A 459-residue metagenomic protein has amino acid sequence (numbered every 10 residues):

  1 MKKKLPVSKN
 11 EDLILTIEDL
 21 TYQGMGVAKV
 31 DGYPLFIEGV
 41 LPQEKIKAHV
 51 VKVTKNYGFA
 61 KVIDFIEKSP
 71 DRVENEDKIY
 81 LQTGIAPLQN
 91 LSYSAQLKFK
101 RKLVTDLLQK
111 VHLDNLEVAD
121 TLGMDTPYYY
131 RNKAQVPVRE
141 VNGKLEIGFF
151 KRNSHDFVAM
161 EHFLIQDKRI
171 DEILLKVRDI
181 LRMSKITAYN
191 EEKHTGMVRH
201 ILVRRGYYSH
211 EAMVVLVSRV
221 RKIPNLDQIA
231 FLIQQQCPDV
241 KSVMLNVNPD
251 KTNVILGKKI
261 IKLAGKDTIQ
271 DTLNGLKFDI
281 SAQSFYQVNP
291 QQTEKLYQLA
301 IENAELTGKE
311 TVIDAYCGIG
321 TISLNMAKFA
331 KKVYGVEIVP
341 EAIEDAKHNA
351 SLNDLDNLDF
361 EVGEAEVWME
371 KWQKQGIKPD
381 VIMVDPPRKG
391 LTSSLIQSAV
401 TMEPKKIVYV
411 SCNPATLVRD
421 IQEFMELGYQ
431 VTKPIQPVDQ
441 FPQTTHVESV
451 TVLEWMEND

Functional and structural regions predicted by a protein language model:
M1-I79, D114, D359-F360: Terminal RNA-binding accessory module
K2-I14, Y22-G24, R221, N225-D459: Rossmann-like S-adenosyl-L-methionine
G26-D31, G148-R152, V215-V217, A346: Short, acidic/hydrophobic/Gly-rich beta-strand patch recurrent on exposed beta strands that often constitutes part
I66-E74, Q82-A188: Extended interfacial segments that mediate partner engagement and assembly in macromolecular machines
D120-T126, E191, H200, Q436-Q440: Short, solvent-exposed loop/turn elements at beta->coil junctions and helix N-caps that rim active or binding pockets
F157-R199, V220-M244: Internal alpha/beta scaffold segment
V203, H210-R219, K277-S281: Short, aliphatic-rich beta-strand segments
